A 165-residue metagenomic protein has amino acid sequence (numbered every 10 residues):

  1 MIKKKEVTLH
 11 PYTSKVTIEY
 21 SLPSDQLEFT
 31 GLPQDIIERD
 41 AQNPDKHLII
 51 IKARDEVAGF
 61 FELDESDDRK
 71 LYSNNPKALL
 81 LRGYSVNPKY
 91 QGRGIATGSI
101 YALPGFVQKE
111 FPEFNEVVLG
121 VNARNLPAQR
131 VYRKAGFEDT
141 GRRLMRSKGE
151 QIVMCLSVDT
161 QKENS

Functional and structural regions predicted by a protein language model:
I2-G83, N87-K89, Y101, F106 (+1 more regions): Acetyl-CoA-dependent GNAT
D64, V118-G120, T140: Solvent-exposed beta-strand sheet faces enriched in polar/charged residues
K77, E150-I152: Residues on conserved beta-strands of the protein kinase catalytic domain
N87-K89, R93, A123-R124: Active-site acidic-Proline motif in GNAT/NAT acetyltransferases
G92-I100: Glycine-rich acyl-CoA binding loop
T97, A123-G141: Conserved active-site alpha-helix within GNAT-family acetyltransferase domains
E113-Q129, M145-E150, S157: Conserved beta-strand-loop-alpha-helix junction that forms the acyl-donor binding cleft
S157-S165: Generic C-terminal helix-cap and adjacent flexible tail
